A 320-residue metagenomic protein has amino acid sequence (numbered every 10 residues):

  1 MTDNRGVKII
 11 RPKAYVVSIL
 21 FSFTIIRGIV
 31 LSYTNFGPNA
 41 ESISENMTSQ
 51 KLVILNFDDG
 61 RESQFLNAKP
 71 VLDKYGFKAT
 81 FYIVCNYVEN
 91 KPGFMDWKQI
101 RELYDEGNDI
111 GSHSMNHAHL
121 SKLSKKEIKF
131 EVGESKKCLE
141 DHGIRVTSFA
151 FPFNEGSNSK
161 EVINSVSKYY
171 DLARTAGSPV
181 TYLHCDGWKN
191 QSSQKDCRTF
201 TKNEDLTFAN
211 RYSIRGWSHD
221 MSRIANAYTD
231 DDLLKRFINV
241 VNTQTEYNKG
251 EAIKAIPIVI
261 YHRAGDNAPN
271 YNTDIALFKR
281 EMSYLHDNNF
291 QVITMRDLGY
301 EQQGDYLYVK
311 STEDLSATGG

Functional and structural regions predicted by a protein language model:
T2-L20: N-terminal Sec-pathway targeting helices
F21-I25: Hydrophobic core
G37-D109, N116-H119, E127, E131-G156 (+5 more regions): Active-site beta->alpha N-cap acidic-glycine motif
Q50, G107, A209-I214, K254-I256: Sequence-level motif detector for i,i+2 pairs with an aromatic at +2
Q64-N67, L72, K91, H119-R236: Catalytic domains of cell-wall/extracellular-matrix polysaccharide-remodeling enzymes, centered on de-N-acetylation
K69-G76, P92-S112, V166-S167, T201-A209 (+1 more regions): Acidic (Asp/Glu)-rich catalytic clusters
S218-I293: Catalytic grooves of carbohydrate-active enzymes
